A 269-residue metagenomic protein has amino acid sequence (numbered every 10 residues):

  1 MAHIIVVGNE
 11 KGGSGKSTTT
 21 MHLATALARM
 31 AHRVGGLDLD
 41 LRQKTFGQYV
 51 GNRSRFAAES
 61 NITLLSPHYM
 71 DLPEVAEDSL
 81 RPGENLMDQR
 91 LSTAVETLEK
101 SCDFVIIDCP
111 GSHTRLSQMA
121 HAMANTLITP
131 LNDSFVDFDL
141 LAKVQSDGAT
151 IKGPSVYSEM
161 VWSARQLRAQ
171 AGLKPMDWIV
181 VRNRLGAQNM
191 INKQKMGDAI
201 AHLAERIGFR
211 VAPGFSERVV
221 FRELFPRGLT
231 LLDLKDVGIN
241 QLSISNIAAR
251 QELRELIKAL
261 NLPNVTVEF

Functional and structural regions predicted by a protein language model:
M1-I5: Pre-Walker A (Motif I) flank of P-loop NTPase domains
G8-K11, L23-V105, G111, D236: P-loop/Walker-type NTP enzyme "switch/lid" segment
G12, T45-F46, N125, F215: Generic structural signal for small/hydrophobic residues in well-ordered secondary structure, especially within
K16: Conserved lysine of the Walker
T19: Hydrophobic positions on the alpha1 helix immediately C-terminal to the Walker A/P-loop
M30, P110-P213: Conserved catalytic-core segment of NTP-binding enzymes
N52-F56, S146-G148, T230-L232: Short, hinge-like loop/turn segments at secondary-structure boundaries
Q170-F269: C-terminal lobe/tail of nucleotide-utilizing enzymes
